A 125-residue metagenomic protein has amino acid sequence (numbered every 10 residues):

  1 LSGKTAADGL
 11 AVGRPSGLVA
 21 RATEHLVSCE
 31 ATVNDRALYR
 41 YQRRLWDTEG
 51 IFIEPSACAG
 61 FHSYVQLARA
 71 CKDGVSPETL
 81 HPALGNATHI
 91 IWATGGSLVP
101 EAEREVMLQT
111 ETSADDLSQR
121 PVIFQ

Functional and structural regions predicted by a protein language model:
L1-H25, T79-Q125: Glycine-rich phosphate/pyrophosphate-binding loop at beta-loop-alpha junctions
R14-L84: Active-site-adjacent helical/loop segments in soluble small-molecule enzymes
